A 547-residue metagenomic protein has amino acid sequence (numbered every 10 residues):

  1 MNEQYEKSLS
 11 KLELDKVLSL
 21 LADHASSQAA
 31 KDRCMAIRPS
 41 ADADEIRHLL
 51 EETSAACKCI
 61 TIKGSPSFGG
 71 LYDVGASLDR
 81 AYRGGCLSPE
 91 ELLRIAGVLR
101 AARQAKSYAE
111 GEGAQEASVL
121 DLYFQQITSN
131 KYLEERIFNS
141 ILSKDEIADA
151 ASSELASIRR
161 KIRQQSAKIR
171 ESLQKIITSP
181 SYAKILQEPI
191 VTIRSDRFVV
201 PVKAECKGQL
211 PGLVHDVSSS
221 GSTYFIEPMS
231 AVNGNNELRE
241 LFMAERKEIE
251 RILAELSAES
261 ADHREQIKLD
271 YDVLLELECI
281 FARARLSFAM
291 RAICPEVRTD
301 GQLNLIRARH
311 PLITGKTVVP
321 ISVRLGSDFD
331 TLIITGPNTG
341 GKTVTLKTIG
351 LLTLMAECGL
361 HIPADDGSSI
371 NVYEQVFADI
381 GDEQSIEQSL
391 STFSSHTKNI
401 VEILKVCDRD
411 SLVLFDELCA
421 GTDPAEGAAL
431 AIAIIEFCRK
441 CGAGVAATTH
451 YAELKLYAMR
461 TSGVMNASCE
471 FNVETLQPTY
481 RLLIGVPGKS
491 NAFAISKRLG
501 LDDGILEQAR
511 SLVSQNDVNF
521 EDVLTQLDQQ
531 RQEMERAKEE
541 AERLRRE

Functional and structural regions predicted by a protein language model:
M1-E154, I158, H263-Q266, D270-A284: Conserved amphipathic alpha-helical "coupling/scaffold" segments that transmit conformational changes between domains
S129-L142, N233-A254: Extended, charged coiled-coil "arm/hinge" scaffolds of SMC/Rad50-like chromosome-maintenance ATPases and other large
A156-K207: Extended, Lys/Arg-enriched charged tracts that mediate electrostatic binding to polyanionic substrates
I158, I162-Q165, L241, E245-I280: Intracellular alpha-helical coupling/juxtamembrane segments of multi-pass membrane proteins
I177-R194, A284-R307, M465: Long, charged, glycine-rich C-terminal linkers/tails
I190, R194-F225, N235, V297-P320: SMC-family hinge/dimerization module
M290-R291, R298-R536: ATPase nucleotide-binding head domains, primarily ABC-like/P-loop NTPase cores
K538-E547: Terminal-proximal interaction/regulatory segments of ATP-powered molecular machines
